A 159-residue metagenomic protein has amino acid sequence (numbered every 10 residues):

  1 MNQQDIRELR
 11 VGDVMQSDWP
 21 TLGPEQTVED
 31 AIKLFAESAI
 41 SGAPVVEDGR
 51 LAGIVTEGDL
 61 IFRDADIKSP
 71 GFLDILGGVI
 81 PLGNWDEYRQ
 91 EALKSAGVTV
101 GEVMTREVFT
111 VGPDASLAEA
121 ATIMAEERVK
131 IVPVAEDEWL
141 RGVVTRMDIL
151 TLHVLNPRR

Functional and structural regions predicted by a protein language model:
M1-R159: Tandem CBS (Cystathionine beta-synthase) repeat/Bateman regulatory domains
